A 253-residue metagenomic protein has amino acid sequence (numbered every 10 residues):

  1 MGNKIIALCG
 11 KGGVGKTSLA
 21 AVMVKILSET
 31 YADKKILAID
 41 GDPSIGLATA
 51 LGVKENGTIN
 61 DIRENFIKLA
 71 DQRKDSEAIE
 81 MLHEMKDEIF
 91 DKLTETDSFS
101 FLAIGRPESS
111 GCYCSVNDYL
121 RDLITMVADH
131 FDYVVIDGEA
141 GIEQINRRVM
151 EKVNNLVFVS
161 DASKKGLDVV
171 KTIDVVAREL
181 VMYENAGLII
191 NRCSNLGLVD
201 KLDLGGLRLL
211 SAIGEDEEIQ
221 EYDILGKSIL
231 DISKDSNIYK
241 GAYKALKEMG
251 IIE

Functional and structural regions predicted by a protein language model:
K4-P43: Walker A/P-loop phosphate-binding motif and the immediately C-terminal alpha-helix
I5, K35-L37, F101, Y133-V135 (+1 more regions): Residue-level preference for the first positions of well-ordered beta-strands
A21, K25-E29, T49, E151 (+2 more regions): Short, well-ordered alpha-helices that flank and scaffold nucleotide-derived cofactor binding pockets
E29-E95: N-terminal phosphate/diphosphate-binding loop that engages ATP/GTP or pyrophosphate donors across diverse enzyme folds
V53-G57, V176-A177, L204-G206, S228-L230: Short, hinge-like loop/turn segments at secondary-structure boundaries
E80-E95, S100-I136: Cytosolic-facing regulatory segments adjacent to core modules
S115-E215, E221: Conserved catalytic-core segment of NTP-binding enzymes
D223-S236: C-terminal boundary of histidine-terminating zinc-finger modules
